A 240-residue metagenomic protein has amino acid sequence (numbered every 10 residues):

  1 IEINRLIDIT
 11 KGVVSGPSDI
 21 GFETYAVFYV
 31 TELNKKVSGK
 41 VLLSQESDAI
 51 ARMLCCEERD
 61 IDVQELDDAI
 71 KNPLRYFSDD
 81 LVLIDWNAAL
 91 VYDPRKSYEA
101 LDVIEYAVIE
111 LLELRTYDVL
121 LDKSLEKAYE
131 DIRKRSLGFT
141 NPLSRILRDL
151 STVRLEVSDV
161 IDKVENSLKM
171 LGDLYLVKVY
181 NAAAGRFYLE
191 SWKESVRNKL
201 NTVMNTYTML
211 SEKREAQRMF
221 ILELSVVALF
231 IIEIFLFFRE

Functional and structural regions predicted by a protein language model:
I1-L137: Extended alpha-helical interaction modules
T116-E233: Membrane-associated alpha-helical segments
I234-E240: Juxtamembrane boundary at the C-terminal end of a transmembrane helix
